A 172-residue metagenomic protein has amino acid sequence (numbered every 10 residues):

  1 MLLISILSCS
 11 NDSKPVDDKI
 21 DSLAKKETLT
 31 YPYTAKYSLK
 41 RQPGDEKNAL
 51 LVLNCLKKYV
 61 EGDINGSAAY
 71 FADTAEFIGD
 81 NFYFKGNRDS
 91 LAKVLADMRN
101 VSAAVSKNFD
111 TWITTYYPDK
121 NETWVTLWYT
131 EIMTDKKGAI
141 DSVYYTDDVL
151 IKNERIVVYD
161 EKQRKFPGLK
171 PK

Functional and structural regions predicted by a protein language model:
S5-C9: C-terminal motif of bacterial Sec signal peptides marking the signal peptidase cleavage site
S10-E61: Short, low-complexity N-terminal intrinsically disordered segments enriched in polar/charged residues
C55, G66-A68, A75, L91 (+2 more regions): Hydrophobic pocket/interface hotspot
I64-T114: A solvent-exposed, acidic/Ser-Thr-rich amphipathic alpha-helical stretch
D119-W124: A short, glycine/Asx- and small/polar-enriched loop/turn that sits immediately N-terminal to a beta-strand
T126-I156: Exposed beta-sheet edge and beta->alpha loop/turn motif
V158-K172: Low-complexity, intrinsically disordered terminal/linker segments enriched in charged and Gly/Pro repeats
